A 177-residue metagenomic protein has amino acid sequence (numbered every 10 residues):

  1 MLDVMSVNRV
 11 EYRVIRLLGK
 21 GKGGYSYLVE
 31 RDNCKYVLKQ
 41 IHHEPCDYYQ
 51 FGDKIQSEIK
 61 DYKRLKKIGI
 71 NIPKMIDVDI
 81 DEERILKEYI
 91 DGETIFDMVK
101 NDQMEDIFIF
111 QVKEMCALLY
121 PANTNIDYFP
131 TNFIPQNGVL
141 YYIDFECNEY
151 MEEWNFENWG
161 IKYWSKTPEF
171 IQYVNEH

Functional and structural regions predicted by a protein language model:
M1-I15: Juxta-kinase regulatory segment immediately upstream of eukaryotic protein kinase catalytic domains
V14-L17, K22-Q56: ATP-binding glycine-rich loop module of kinase domains
Y36, N71, I85, Y141-D144: Protein kinase-like catalytic core scaffold
Q50-I68: The N-lobe alphaC helix and its flanking beta3-alphaC-beta4 segment of protein kinase-like domains, centered on
F51, I70-I109: Conserved structural core of kinase catalytic domains
F108, Y120-N125, Q136-H177: C-lobe/activation-segment region of protein kinase-like
E114-L118: Conserved hydrophobic core/spine positions of the Hanks-type protein kinase catalytic domain
Y128-F133: Hydrophobic residue at the +6 position relative to the catalytic HRD Asp in the kinase catalytic loop
